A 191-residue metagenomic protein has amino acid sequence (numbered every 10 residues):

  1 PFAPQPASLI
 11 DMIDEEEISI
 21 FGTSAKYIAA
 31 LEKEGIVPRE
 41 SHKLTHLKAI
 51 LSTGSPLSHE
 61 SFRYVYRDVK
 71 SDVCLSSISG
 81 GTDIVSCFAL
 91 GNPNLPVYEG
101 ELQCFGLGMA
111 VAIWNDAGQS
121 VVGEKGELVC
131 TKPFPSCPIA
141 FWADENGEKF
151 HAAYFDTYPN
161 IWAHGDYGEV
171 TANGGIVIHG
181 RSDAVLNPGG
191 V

Functional and structural regions predicted by a protein language model:
P1-S19, E34: Conserved AMP-binding/adenylation subdomain of ANL enzymes
F2, I18-F21, L51-S55, G100-L102 (+2 more regions): Hydrophobic alpha-helical scaffolding
I18-T23, E32-V97, A110, A117: Gly/Ser/Thr-rich phosphate-binding loop
F21-S24, S52-T53, I78, C87-G91 (+7 more regions): Generic beta-strand/beta-sheet core signal
K26-A29, S136: Alpha-helix/helix-capping structural signal
E99-F105, T157-N160: Short Gly/Pro-enriched turn/cap motifs at secondary-structure boundaries
L107-M109, G126: Change "...and in nucleic-acid phosphodiester-cleaving endonucleases..." to "...and in nucleic-acid processing enzymes
S120-V122, V129-G189: Conserved ATP-binding/catalytic segment of the ANL
